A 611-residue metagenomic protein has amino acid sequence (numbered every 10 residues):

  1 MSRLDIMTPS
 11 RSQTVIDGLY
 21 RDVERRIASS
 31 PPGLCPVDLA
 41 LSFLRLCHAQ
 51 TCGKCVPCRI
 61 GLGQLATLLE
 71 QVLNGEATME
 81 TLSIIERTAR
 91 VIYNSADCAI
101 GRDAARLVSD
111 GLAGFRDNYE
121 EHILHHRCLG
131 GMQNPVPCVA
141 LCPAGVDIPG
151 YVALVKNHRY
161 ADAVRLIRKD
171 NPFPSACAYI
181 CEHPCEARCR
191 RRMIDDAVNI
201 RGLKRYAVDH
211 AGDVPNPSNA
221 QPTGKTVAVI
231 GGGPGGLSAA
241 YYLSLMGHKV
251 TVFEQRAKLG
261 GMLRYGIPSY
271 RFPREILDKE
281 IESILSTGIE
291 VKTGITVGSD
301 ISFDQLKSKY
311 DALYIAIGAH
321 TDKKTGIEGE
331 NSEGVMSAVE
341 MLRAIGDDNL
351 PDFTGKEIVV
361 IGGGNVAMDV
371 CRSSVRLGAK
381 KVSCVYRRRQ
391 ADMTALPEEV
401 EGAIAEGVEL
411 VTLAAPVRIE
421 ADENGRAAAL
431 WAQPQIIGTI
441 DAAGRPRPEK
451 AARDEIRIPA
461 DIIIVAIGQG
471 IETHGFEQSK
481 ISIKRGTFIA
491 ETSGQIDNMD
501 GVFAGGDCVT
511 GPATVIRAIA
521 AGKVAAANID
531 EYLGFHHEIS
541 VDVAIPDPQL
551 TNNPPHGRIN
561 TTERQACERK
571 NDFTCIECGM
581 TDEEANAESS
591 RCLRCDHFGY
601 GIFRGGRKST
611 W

Functional and structural regions predicted by a protein language model:
M1-L129: Redox cofactor-anchoring modules in respiratory/redox and cofactor-processing assemblies
R45-T67, R90-L107, G130-G150, P172-M193 (+1 more regions): Local cysteine-cluster metal-coordination motifs and their immediate loop/turn environment, predominantly Fe-S cluster
C128-L129, P137, E401, A414-R426 (+2 more regions): Mid-to-C-terminal Rossmann-like scaffold of FAD/NAD(P)H-dependent oxidoreductases
Y206-A220, K279-S299, D322-L377, I483-M499: Glycine-rich dinucleotide-binding loop and its adjacent helix/turn
T226-K249, A367-V375: N-terminal Rossmann-like FAD-binding beta1-loop-alpha1 element of flavoenzymes
K249-V252, R256-T287, V291, I345 (+2 more regions): Rossmann-like dinucleotide-binding cores of NAD(P)H-dependent redox enzymes
N331-K356, E423, I440-P512, L550-N553: FAD-site-proximal beta/loop scaffold in flavoenzymes
V370, C508-H536: A conserved FAD-binding loop/helix module that cradles the flavin
